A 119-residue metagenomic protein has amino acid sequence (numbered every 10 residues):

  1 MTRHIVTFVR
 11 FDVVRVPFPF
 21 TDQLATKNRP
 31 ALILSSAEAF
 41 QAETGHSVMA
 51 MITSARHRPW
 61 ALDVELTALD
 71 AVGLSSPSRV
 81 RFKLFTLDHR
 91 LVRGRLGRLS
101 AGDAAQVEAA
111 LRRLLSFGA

Functional and structural regions predicted by a protein language model:
M1, V6, L69-A119: C-terminal terminal-subdomain/extension
P19-Q23: Short, charged beta-turn/beta-strand-edge "cap" motif at the junction between a beta-strand and an adjacent loop
L24-N28, I33-A68: Compact nucleic-acid interaction/catalytic patches
